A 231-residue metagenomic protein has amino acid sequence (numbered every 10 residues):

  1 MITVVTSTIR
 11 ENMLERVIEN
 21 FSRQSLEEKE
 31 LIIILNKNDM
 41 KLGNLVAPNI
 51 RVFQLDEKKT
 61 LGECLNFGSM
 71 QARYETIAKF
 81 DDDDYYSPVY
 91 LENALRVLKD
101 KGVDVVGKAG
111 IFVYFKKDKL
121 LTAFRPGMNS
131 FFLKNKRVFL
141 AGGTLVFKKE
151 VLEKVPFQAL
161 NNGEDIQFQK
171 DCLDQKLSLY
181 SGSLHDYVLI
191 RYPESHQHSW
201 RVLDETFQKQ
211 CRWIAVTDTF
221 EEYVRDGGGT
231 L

Functional and structural regions predicted by a protein language model:
E19-E28: Short, acidic, metal-binding catalytic loop of nucleotide-sugar glycosyltransferases
L55-A72: Glycine-rich, basic loop-to-helix element that forms the pyrophosphate-binding segment of sugar-nucleotide handling
G62, F112-V113, P126-F147: A recurrent flexible, glycine/aromatic-enriched loop bordering the glycosyltransferase active site that acts as
I77: Short aromatic/hydrophobic "clamp" motif used to bind/position activated sugar donors
D81-Y86: The conserved acidic donor/metal-binding loop of glycosyltransferases
V89-L120: Conserved donor NDP-sugar-binding/catalytic core segment of glycosyltransferases
V113, S183-T219: Active-site donor/metal-binding and catalytic loop motifs of nucleotide-sugar-dependent glycosylation enzymes
N162-F168: Acidic donor-binding loop at a coil-to-helix junction in glycosyltransferase catalytic cores that engages
